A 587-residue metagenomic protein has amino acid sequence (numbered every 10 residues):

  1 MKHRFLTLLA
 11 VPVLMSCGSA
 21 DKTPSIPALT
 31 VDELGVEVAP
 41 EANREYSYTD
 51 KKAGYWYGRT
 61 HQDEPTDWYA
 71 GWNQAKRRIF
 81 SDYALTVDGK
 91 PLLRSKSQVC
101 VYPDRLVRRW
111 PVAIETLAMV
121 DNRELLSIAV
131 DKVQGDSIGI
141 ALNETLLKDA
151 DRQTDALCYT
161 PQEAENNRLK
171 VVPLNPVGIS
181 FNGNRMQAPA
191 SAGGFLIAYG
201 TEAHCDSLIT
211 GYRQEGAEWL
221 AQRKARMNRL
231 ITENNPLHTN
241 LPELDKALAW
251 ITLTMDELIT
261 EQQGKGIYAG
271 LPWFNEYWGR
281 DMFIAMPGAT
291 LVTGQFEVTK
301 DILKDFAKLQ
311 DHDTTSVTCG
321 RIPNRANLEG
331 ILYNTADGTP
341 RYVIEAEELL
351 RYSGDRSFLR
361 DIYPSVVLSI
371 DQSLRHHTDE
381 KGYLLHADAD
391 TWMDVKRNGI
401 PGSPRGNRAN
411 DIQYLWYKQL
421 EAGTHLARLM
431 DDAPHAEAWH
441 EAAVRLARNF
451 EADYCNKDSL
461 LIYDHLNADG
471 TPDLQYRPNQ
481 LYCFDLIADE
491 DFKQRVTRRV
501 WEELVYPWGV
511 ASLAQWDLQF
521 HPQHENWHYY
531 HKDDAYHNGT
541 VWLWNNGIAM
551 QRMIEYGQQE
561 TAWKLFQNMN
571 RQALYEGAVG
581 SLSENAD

Functional and structural regions predicted by a protein language model:
M1-T23: Bacterial Sec-dependent N-terminal signal peptides
C17-H238, Q295, Q558, N570 (+1 more regions): Terminal accessory carbohydrate-recognition/targeting modules of carbohydrate-active enzymes
L117, D485, Q551-I554: Short, well-ordered beta-strand elements within core beta-sheets of diverse protein domains
K132, N275-H386, A409-Q413, Y417 (+3 more regions): Aromatic-rich carbohydrate-recognition surfaces in CAZymes
A164, E202, L291, D469 (+3 more regions): Short, glycine-/Ser/Thr-/acidic-enriched flexible segments
Y199-A203, N234-Y277, D301-N334, R375-R408 (+2 more regions): Extended glycan-interaction surfaces of carbohydrate-active proteins
G211-E215, W219-R223, E243-W250, G294-K308 (+5 more regions): Extended, well-ordered alpha-helical scaffold segments
